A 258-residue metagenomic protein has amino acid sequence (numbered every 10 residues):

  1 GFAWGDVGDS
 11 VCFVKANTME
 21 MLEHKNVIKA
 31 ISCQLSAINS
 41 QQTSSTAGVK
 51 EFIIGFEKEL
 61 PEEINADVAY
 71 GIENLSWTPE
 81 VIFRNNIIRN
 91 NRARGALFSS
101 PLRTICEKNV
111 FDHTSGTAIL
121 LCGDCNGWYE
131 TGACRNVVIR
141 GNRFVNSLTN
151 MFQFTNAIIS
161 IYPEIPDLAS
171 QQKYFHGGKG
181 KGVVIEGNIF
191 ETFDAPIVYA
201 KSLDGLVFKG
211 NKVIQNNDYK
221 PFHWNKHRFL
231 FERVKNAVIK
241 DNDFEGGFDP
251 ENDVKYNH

Functional and structural regions predicted by a protein language model:
G1-H258: Extracellular parallel beta-helix/beta-solenoid repeat domains
